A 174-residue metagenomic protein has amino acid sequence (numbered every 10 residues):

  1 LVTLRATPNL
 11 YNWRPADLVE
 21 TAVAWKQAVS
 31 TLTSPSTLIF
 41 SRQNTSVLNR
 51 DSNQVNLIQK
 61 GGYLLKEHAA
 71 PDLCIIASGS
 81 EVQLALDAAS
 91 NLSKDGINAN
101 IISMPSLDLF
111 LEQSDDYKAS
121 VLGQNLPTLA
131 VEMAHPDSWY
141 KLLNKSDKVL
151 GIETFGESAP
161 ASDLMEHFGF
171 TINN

Functional and structural regions predicted by a protein language model:
L1, T21, S30-N174: Thiamine diphosphate
L4: Acidic, metal-coordinating catalytic segment for phosphate/diphosphate chemistry, firing primarily on the Nudix
P8-Y11: Mobile "lid/hinge" segments at catalytic clefts and subdomain interfaces of large enzymes
A16: TRNA-recognition modules of translation machinery and tRNA-sensing kinases, especially anticodon-binding
